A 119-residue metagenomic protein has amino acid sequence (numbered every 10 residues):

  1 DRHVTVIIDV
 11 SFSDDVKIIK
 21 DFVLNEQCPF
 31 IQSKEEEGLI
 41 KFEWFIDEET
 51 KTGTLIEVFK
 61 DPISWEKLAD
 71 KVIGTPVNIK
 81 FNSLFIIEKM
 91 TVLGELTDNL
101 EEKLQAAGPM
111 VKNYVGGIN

Functional and structural regions predicted by a protein language model:
D1-G53, K60-K71, S83-N119: Short S/T/G/P-rich N-terminal loop/turn motif that feeds into the first structured element of a domain
I73-K80: A short, acidic, amphipathic alpha-helical segment used as a generic capping/interface helix at domain edges
